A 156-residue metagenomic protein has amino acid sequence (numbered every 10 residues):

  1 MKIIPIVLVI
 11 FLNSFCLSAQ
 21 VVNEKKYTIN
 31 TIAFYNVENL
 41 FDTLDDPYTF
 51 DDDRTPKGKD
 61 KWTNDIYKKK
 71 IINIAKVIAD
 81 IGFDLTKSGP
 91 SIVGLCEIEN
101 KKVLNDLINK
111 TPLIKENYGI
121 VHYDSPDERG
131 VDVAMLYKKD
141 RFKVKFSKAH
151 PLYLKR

Functional and structural regions predicted by a protein language model:
M1-N23: Bacterial Sec-dependent N-terminal signal peptides
L17-T111, N117, V121-V133: N-terminal, active-site-proximal structural segment of metallo-dependent hydrolase catalytic domains
T111-P112, D140: Active-site catalytic pocket residues across diverse enzymes, especially alpha/beta-hydrolases
M135-R156: A well-ordered secondary-structure block
